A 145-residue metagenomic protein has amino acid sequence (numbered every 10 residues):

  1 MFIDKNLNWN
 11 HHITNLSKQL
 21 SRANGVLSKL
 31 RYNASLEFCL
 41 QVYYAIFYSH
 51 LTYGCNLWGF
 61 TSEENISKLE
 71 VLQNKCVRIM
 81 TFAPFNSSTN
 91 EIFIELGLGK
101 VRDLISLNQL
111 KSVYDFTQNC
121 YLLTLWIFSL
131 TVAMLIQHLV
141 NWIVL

Functional and structural regions predicted by a protein language model:
M1-L145: Hydrophobic/basic alpha-helical segments
